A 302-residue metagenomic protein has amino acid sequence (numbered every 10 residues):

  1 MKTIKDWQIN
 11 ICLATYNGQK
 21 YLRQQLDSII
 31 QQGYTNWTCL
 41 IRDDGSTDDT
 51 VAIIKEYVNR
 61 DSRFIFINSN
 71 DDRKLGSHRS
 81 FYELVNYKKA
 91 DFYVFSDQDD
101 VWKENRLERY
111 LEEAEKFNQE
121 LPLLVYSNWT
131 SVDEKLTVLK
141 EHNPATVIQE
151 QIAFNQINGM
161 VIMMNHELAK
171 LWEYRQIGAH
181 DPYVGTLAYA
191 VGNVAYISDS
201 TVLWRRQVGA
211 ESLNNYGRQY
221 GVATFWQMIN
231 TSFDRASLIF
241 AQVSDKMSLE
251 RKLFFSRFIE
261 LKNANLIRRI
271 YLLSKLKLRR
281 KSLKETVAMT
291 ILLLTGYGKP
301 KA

Functional and structural regions predicted by a protein language model:
M1-G217: Nucleotide-sugar donor-binding/catalytic module of glycosyltransferases that assemble extracellular/cell-envelope
E173, I177, P182-Y183, A190 (+1 more regions): C-terminal subregions of glycosyltransferases and related glycan-biosynthesis enzymes
